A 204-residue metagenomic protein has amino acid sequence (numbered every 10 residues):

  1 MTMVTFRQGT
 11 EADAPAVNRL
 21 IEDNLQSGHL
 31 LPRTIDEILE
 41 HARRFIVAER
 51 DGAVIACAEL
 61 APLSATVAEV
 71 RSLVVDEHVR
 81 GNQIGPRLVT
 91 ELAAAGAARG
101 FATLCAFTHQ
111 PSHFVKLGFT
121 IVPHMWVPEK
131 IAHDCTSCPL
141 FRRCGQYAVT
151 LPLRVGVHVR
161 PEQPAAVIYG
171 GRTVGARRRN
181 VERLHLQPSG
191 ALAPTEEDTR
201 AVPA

Functional and structural regions predicted by a protein language model:
M1-P32, E49, Q146, V155-A204: Short amphipathic alpha-helix that is part of the acyltransferase structural core
G9, C105-A106: Small/polar loops that bind or transfer phosphate-bearing groups
E37-D51, E69, R142-G145: A short helix-loop-beta-strand connector motif used in the catalytic cores of GNAT acetyltransferases and, in some
H41, L63, F107-H109: A short, compositionally biased micro-patch
V47, A53-P62, T66-V74: Conserved beta-strand in the GNAT
V75, G81-A98, A106: Conserved acetyl-CoA-binding loop-helix of GNAT-fold acetyltransferases
A102, T108-L140: Conserved active-site alpha-helix within GNAT-family acetyltransferase domains
